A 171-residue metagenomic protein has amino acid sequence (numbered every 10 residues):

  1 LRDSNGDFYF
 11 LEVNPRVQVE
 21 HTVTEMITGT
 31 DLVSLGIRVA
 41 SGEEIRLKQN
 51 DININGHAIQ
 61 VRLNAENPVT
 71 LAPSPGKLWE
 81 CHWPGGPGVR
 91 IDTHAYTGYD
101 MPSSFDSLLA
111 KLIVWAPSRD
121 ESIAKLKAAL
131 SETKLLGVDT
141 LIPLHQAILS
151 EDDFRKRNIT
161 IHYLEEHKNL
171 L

Functional and structural regions predicted by a protein language model:
L1-L171: ATP-dependent carboxylate activation and anion-phosphoryl transfer catalytic cores that bind Mg-ATP to form
